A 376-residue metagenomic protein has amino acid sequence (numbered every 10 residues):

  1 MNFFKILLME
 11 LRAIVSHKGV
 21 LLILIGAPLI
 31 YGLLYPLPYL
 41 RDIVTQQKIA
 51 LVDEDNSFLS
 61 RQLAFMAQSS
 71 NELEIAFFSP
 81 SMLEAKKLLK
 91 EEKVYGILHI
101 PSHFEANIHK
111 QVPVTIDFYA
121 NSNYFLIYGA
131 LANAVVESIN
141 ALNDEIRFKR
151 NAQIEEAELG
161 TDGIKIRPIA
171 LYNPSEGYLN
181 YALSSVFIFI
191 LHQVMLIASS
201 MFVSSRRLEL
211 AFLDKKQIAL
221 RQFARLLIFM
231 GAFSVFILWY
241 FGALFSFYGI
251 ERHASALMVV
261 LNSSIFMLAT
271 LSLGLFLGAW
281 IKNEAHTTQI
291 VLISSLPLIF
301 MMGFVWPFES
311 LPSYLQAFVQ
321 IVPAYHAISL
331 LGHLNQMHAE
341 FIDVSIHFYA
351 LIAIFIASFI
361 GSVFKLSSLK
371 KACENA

Functional and structural regions predicted by a protein language model:
M1-Y178, N375-A376: Extracytoplasmic/periplasmic domains immediately adjacent to an N-terminal transmembrane anchor in multi-pass membrane
N2-E10, F77, N123, E158 (+11 more regions): Juxtamembrane loop-helix boundary motifs flanking transmembrane segments in multi-pass membrane proteins
F3-L7, L11-I14, K18-L22, S175-S184 (+11 more regions): Structural motif marking the loop-to-transmembrane transition
L29, L33, A130, V194-A198 (+5 more regions): Transmembrane alpha-helix boundary/anchor motif
L34-P38, D42, S246-F247, W280-I281 (+1 more regions): Helix-loop junctions at the membrane-solvent interface of multi-pass transporters, primarily the C-terminal
L59-L63, S199, R207, L330: Hydrophobic alpha-helical segments typical of transmembrane helices and their membrane-interface/capping positions
Y181-W280, A285-M302: Transmembrane alpha-helical segments that form the functional core of multipass membrane systems
G242, A254-A376: Membrane-spanning alpha-helical segments of multipass transporters and channels
